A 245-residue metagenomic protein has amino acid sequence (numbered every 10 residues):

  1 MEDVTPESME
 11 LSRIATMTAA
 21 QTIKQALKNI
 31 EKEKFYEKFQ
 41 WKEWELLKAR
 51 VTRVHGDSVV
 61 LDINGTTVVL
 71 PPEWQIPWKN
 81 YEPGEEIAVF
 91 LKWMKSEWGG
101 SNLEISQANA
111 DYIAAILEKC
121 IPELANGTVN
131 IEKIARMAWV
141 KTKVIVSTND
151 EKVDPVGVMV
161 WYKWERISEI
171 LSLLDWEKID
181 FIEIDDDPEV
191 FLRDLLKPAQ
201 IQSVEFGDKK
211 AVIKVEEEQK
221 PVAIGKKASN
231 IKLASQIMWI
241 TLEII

Functional and structural regions predicted by a protein language model:
M1-I245: RNA-contacting regions in translation and RNA-metabolism proteins, encompassing KH/S1 modules where present
